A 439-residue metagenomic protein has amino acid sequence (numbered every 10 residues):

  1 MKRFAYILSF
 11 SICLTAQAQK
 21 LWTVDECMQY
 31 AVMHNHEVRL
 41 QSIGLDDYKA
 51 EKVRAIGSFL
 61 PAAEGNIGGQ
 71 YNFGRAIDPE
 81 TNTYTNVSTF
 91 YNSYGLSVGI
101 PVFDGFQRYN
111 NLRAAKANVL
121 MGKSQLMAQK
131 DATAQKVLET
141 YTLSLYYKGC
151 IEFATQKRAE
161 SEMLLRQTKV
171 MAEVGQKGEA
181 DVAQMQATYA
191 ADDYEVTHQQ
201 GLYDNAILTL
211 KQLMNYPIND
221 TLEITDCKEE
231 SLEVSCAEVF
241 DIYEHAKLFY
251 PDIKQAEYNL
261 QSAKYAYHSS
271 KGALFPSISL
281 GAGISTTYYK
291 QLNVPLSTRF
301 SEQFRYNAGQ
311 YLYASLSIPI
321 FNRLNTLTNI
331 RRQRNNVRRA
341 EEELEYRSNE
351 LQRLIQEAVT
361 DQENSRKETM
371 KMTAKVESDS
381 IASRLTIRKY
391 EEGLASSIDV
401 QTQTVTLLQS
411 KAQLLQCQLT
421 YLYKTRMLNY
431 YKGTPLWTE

Functional and structural regions predicted by a protein language model:
F4-C13: Sec-dependent N-terminal signal peptides
A18-E64, G68, G74, G178 (+6 more regions): Bacterial Sec-pathway N-terminal export signals of envelope proteins
Q19-T140, I278, A282, L324-L327 (+1 more regions): Short flexible linkers and secondary-structure junctions
R39-I43, I56-G57, S88, V102-K130 (+6 more regions): Sec/SRP-type N-terminal targeting helices
N66-I100, C227-S235, H268, G281-I318 (+1 more regions): Small/polar, glycine/serine/threonine/aspartate-rich low-complexity segments that form flexible
A132-K247, D361, S365, L407 (+2 more regions): Periplasmic alpha-helical coiled-coil/stalk elements that build and connect Gram-negative outer-membrane
A172-Q176, Y390-L394, Y431: A short glycine-centered flexible hinge/capping loop motif at secondary-structure junctions
Q413-E439: Acidic, low-complexity, intrinsically disordered peripheral segments
